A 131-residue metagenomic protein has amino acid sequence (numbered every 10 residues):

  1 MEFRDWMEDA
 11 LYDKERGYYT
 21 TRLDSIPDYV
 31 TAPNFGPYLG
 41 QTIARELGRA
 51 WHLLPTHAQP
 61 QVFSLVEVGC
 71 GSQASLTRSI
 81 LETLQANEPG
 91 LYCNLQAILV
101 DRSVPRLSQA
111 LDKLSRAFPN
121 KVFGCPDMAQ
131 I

Functional and structural regions predicted by a protein language model:
M1-Q130: Rossmann-like AdoMet
